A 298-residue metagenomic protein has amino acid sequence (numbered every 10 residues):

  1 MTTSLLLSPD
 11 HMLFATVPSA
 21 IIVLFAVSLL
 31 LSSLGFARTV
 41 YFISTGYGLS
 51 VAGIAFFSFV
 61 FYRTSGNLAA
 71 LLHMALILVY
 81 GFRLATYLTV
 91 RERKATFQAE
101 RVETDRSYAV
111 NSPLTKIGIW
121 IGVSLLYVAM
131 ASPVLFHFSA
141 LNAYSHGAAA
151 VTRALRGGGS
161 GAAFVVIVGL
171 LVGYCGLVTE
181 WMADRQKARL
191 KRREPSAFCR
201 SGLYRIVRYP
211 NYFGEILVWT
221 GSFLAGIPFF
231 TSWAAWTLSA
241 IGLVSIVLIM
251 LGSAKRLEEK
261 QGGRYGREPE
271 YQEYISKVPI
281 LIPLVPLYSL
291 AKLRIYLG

Functional and structural regions predicted by a protein language model:
M1-S8: Short, Lys/Arg-rich, polar N-terminal cytosolic tail immediately upstream of the first transmembrane signal-anchor
D10-V27, S32-G35, S50-F82, M130-Q186 (+1 more regions): Hydrophobic transmembrane alpha-helices
F36-V40, T89-A95, S253-E259: Helix-to-loop transition at the C-terminal end of transmembrane segments
R38-A52, F97-I119, A197-Y204: Juxtamembrane helix-capping/reentrant segments at transmembrane boundaries
L68-A69, E100-G122, V151-V165: Interfacial transmembrane-helix boundary/kink motif in multi-pass membrane proteins
A69-V110: A basic- and aromatic-enriched beta-loop-alpha substructure that forms the phosphate/nucleotide- and DNA/RNA-contacting
I119-L126, M130-V134: Active-site pocket-lining segments that scaffold enzyme catalytic pockets across diverse folds
